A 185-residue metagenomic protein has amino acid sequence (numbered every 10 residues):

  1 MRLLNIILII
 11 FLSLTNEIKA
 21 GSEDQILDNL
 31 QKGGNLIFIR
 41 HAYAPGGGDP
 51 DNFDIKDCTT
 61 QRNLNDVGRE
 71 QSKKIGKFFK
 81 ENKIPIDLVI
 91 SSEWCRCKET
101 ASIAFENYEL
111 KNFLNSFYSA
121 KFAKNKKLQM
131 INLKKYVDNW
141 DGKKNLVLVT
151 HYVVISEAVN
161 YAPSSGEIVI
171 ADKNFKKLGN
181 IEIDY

Functional and structural regions predicted by a protein language model:
M1-I9: Sec-dependent signal peptide recognition, specifically the positively charged N-region followed immediately by
N16-A20: Sec/Tat signal peptide C-region and signal peptidase I cleavage site
G21-N112, F117-K121, Y161-Y185: Active-site-proximal alpha-helix that buttresses catalytic centers in soluble enzyme cores
G34-L36, K144-T150: Generic beta-sheet signal
N82-I84, W140-K144: Glycine-rich phosphate-binding loop signature in dinucleotide/nucleotide-binding domains
N125-K127: Conserved nucleotide-cofactor-binding alpha/beta core module
Q129-W140: A short, acidic, amphipathic alpha-helical segment used as a generic capping/interface helix at domain edges
